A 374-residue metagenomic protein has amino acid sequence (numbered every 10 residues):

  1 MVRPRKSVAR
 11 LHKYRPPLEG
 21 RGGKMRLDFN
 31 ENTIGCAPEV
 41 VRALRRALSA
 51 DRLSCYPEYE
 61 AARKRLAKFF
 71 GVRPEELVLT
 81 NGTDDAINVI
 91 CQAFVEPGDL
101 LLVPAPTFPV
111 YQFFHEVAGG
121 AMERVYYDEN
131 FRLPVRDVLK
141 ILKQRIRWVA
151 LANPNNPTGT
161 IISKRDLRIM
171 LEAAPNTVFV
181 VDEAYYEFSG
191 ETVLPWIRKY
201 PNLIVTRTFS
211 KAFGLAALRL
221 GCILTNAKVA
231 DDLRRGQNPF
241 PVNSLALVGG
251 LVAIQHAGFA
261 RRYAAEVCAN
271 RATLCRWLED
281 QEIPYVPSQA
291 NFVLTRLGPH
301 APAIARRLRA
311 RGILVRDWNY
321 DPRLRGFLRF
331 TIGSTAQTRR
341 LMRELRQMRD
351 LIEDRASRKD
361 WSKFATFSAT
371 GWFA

Functional and structural regions predicted by a protein language model:
V2-G82, V89: N-terminal small-domain helix-loop-helix segment of the aminotransferase-like
V8, A93-L151: PLP-dependent aminotransferase-like
R73-L77, P97-L100, E183, P201-N202 (+1 more regions): Short acidic capping loops at alpha-helix termini that bridge into adjacent secondary structure
E129-E187: Active-site phosphate-binding strand-loop segment of PLP-dependent enzymes
N202-V286: PLP-dependent aminotransferase class I/II
C268, E279-R311, F367, W372-F373: Conserved PLP-binding catalytic core of the aspartate aminotransferase-like
R307-R311, R316, Y320-A374: PLP-dependent enzyme catalytic core of the Aspartate aminotransferase-like
